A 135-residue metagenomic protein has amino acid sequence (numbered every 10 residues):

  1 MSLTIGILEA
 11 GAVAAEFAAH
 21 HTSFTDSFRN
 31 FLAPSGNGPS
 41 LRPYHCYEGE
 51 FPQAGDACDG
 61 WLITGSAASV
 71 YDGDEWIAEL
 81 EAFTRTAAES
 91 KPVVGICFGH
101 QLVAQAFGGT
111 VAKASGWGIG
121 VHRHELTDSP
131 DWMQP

Functional and structural regions predicted by a protein language model:
M1-E75, E79-A82, A88-E89: N-terminal beta1-alpha1 cap of cysteine-dependent amidohydrolase-like domains
G11, A67, G99-H100, W117 (+1 more regions): Short, flexible active-site-adjacent loop segments at beta-strand->alpha-helix junctions, enriched in small/polar
R29-A33, A104, E125: Class I S-adenosyl-L-methionine
F51-D56, V103-A104, Q134: Short loop/helix-cap segments at secondary-structure boundaries that form the rim of catalytic
L62, C97, R123-E125: Conserved beta-strand segments that form the floor/walls of ligand-binding pockets within enzyme and binding domains
A87-T110: Catalytic nucleophile loop
F107-P135: Pocket-forming structural segment of enzyme catalytic cores
